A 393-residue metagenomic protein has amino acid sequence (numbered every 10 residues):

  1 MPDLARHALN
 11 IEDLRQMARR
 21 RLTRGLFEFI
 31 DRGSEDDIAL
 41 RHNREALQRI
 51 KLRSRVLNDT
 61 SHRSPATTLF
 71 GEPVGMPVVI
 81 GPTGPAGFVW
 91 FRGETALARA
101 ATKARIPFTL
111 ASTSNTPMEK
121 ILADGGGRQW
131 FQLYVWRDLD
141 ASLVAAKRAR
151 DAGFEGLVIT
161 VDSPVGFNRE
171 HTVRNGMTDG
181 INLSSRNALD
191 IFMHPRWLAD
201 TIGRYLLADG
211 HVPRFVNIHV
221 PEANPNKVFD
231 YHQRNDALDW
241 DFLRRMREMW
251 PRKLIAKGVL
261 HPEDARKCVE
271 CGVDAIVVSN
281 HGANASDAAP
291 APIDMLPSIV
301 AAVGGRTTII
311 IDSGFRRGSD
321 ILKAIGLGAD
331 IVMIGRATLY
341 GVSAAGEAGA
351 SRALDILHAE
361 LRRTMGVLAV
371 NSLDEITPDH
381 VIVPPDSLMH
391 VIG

Functional and structural regions predicted by a protein language model:
M1-G71, G180-L238, D374-G393: An N-cap/entry alpha-helix motif that binds or orients negatively charged groups
M1-Q48, D294-I311, R316-G393: Alpha/beta catalytic cores of nucleotide-metabolism and tRNA/nucleoside-modifying enzymes
S34-E35, S112-T116, R137, L260 (+1 more regions): Short beta->alpha linker loops
K51, A66-T68, P77-G81, P107-A111 (+2 more regions): Short, conserved beta-strand segments within well-ordered enzyme catalytic domains that often line or immediately flank
V74-T113: Glycine-rich active-site/cofactor-binding loop and its immediate structural neighborhood
V79-P85, R128-Y134, N226-F229: Short, basic, glycine/proline-bearing loop/turn elements
P85, R99, D124, D140-I311 (+1 more regions): Alpha/beta enzyme core
T102-D124, R128-S142: A gly/proline- and charged-residue-enriched helix-loop-helix capping module
